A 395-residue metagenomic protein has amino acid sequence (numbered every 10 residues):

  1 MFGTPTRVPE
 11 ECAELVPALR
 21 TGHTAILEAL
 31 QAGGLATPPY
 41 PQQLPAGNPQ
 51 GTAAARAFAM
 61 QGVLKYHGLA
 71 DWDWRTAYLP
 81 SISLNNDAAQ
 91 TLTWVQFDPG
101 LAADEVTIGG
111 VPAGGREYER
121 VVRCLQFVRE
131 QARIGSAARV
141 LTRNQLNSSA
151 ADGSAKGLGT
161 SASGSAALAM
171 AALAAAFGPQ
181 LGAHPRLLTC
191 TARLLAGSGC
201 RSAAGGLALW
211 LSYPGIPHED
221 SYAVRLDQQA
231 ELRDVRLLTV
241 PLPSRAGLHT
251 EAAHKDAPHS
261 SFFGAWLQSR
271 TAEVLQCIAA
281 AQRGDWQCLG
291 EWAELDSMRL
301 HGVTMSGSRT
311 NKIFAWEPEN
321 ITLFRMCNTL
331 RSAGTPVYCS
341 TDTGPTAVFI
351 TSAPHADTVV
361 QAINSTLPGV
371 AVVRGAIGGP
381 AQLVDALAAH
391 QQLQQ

Functional and structural regions predicted by a protein language model:
M1-G62, Y66-W72, T76, A88-T91 (+2 more regions): C-terminal nucleotide
F2-R20, E28, I134-L232: Gly/Ser-rich oxyanion-binding loop with an adjacent helix/lid that shapes the negatively charged ligand pocket
P5, G51, G114-G115, G159: Conserved, well-structured ligand/cofactor-binding cores
H67, P80-S136, N144: Glycine-rich, flexible beta-strand/loop modules in the N-terminal catalytic cores of phosphate-handling
D73-T76, D98-P112, I216-D227: Short, well-ordered strand-loop elements centered on a beta-strand within folded domains, enriched for acidic residues
D104, G135-V140, T335-C339, V370: Residue-level recognition of the N-termini of beta-strands and the immediately preceding loop/turn
R123, C200-S212, A272-A280, S308-T310: Charged/polar, low-hydrophobicity segments characteristic of intrinsically disordered regions and flexible loops
R123, F127, A171, T191-L194 (+3 more regions): Alpha-helical scaffold segments in carbohydrate-active enzymes
